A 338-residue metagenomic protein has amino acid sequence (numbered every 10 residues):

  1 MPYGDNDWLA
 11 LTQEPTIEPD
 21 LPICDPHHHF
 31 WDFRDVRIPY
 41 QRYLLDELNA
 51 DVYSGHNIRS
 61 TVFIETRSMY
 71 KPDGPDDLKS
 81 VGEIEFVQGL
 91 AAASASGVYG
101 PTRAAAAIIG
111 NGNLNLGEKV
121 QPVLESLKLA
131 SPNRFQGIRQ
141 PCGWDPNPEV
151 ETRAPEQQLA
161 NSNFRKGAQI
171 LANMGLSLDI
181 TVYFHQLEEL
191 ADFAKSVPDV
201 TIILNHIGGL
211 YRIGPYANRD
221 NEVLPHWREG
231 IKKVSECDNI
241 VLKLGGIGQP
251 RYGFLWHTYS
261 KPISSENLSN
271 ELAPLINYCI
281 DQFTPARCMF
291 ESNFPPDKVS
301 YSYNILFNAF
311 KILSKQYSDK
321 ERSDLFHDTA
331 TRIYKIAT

Functional and structural regions predicted by a protein language model:
M1-P22, V36-S60, N277-Y278, Q282-M289 (+1 more regions): Mid-to-C-terminal alpha-helical segments outside catalytic/metal-binding sites
P2-L11, P75-Q186, D192, G208 (+2 more regions): Active-site gating/metal-coordination segments in enzymes
L9-P19, L44-G55, K119-R134, E188-P198 (+2 more regions): Short amphipathic alpha-helices and their capping/turn segments at secondary-structure boundaries
P19-P22, H56-S60, G100-A107, S131-Q136 (+5 more regions): Short, well-ordered coil/turn segments that N-cap beta-strands
P22-F33, L204-I207: Histidine-centered catalytic micro-motifs
H27, T61, V87, I108 (+7 more regions): Conserved, mostly hydrophobic/aromatic
I38-R103: Alpha-helical scaffold segments that flank or form the walls of functional sites
A154-M289, S300, S318: Catalytic pocket-lining loop regions of alpha/beta-barrel enzymes, especially the amidohydrolase/enolase/GH5 lineages
